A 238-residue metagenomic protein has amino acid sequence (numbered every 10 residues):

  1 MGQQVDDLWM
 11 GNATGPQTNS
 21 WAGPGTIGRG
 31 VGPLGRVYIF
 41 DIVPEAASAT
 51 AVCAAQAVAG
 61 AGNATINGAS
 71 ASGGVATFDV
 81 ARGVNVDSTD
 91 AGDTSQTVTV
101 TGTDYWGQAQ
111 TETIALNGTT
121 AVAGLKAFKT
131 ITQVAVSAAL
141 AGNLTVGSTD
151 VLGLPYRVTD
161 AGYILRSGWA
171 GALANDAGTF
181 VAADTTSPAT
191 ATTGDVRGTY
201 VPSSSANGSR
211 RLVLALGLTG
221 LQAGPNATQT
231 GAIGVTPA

Functional and structural regions predicted by a protein language model:
G2-A238: Surface-exposed, low-hydrophobicity beta-strand/loop segments enriched in small/polar/acidic residues
